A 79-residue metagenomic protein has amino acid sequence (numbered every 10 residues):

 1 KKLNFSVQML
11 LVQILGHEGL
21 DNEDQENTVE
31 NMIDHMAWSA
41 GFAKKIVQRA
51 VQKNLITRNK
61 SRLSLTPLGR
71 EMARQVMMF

Functional and structural regions predicted by a protein language model:
K1-P67: Non-transmembrane accessory domains of multi-pass membrane transporters/channels
P67-F79: Short, amphipathic alpha-helical interaction segments positioned at domain boundaries
